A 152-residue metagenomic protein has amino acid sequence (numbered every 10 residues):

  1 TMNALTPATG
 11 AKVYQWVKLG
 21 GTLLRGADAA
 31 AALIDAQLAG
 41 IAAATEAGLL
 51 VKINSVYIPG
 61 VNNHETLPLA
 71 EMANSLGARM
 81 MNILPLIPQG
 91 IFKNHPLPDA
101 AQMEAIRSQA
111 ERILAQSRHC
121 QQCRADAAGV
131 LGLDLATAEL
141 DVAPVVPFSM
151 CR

Functional and structural regions predicted by a protein language model:
T1-L84, Q89: Conserved AdoMet/S-adenosylmethionine-binding subsite of the radical SAM
L67-R152: Auxiliary Fe-S-binding modules of radical SAM enzymes
